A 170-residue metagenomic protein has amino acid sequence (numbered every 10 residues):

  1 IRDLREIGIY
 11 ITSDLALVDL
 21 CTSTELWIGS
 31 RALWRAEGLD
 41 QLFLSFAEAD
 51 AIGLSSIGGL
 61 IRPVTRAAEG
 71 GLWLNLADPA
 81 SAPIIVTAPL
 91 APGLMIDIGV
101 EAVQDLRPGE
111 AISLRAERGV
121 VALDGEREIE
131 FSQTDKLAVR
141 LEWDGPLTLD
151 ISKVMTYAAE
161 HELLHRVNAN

Functional and structural regions predicted by a protein language model:
I1-V100, P108-E110: ATP/pyrophosphate-binding catalytic subdomain of soluble kinases
G71-N170: ATP/nucleoside-binding phosphotransfer catalytic cores, i.e., glycine-rich phosphate-binding loops
